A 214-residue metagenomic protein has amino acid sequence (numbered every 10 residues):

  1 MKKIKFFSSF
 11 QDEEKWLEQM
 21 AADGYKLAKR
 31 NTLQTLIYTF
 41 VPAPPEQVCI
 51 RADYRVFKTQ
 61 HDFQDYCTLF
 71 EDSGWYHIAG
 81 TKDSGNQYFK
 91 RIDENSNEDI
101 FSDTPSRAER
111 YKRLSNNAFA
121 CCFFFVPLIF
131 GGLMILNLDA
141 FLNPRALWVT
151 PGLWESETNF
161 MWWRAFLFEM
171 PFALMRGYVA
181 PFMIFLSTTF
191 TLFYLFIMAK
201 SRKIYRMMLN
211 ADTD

Functional and structural regions predicted by a protein language model:
M1-D214: Terminus-proximal functional modules
